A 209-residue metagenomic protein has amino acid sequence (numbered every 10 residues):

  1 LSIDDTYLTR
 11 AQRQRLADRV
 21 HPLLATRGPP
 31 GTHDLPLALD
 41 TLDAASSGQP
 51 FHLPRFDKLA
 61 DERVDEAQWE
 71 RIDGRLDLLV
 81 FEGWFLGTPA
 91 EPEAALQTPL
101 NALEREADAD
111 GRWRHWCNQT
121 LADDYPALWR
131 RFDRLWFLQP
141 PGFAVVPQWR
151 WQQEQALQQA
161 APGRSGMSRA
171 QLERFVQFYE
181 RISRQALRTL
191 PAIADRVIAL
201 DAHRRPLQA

Functional and structural regions predicted by a protein language model:
L1-S2, H52-R55, L79-E82, F137-L138 (+1 more regions): A structural signal for short, well-ordered beta-strand segments and their strand-loop junctions that often border
S2, T6-D61: Conserved nucleotide-sensing/catalytic segment adjacent to the nucleotide-binding pocket in NTP-handling enzymes
A11-Q12, R63-Q68, P206-A209: Short, solvent-exposed polar/charged micro-motifs at secondary-structure junctions
A25-A44, L79-L100: Short secondary-structure boundary segments
T41-T88: Phosphate-binding/switch loop-helix module in NTP-utilizing enzymes
F85-A209: Conserved NTP phosphate-binding and transfer environment spanning the P-loop NTPase/kinase superfamily
